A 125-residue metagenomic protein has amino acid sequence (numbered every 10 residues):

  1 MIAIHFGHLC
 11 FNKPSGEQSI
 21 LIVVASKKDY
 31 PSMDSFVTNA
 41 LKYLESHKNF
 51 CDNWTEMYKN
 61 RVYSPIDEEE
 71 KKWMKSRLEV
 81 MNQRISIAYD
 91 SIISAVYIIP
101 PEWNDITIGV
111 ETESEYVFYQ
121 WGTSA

Functional and structural regions predicted by a protein language model:
M1-P101: N-terminal domain-onset segments
S86-A125: Amphipathic alpha-helical binding modules
